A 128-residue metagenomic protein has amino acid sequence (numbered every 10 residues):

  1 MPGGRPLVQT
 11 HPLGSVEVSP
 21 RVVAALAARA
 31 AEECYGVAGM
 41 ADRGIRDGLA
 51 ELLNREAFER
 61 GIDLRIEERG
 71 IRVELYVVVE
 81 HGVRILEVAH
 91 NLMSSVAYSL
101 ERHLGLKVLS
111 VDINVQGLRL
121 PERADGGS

Functional and structural regions predicted by a protein language model:
M1-H90, L106-S128: Contiguous, often N-terminal, cationic amphipathic patches that form binding interfaces
